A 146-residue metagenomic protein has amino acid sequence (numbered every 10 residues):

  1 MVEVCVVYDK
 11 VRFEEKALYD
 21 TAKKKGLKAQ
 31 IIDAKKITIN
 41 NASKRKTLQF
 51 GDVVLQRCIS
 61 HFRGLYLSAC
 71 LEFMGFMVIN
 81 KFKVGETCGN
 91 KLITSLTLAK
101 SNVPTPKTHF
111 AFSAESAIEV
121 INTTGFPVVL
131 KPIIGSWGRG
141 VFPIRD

Functional and structural regions predicted by a protein language model:
M1-V84, I93: ATP-binding N-terminal substructure of ATP-dependent carboxylate-amine bond-forming enzymes
V2-Y8, E72-G75, K83-D146: Active-site nucleotide/adenylate-binding loops and adjacent lid/helix of ATP-dependent enzymes
